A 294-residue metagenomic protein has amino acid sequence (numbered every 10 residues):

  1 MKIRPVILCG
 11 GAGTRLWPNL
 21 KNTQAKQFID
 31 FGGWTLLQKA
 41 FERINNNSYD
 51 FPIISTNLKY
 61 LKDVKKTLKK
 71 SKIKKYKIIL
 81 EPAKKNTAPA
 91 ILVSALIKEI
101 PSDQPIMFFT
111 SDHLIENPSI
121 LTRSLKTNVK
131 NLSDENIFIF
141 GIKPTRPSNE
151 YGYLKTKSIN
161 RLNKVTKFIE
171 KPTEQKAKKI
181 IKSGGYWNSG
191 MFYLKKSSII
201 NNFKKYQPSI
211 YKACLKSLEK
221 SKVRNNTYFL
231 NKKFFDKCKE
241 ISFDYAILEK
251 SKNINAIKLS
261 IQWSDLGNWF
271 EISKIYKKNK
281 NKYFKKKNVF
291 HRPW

Functional and structural regions predicted by a protein language model:
M1-I7, T14-P18, N22, W34-F108 (+1 more regions): Conserved N-terminal catalytic core of the sugar/cofactor nucleotidyltransferase
M1-K2, S197-W294: Left-handed beta-helix
Q27, Y76-K77, K164, N253-N255: Conserved beta-strand segments of alpha/beta enzyme cores
F28, L37, S94, D112 (+3 more regions): Residue-level signal for inorganic ion chemistry
E42, N46, K69, L96 (+8 more regions): Generic secondary-structure signature for well-ordered alpha-helical cores
I73-I159, N201-Y206: Conserved beta-loop-beta/alpha segment of the NTase-like Rossmann-fold superfamily that binds/positions NTPs
T156-Y186, R224: A short, charged helix-loop
G190-L194: Short glycine- and hydrophobic/aromatic-rich loop-to-beta-strand nucleating segment in the catalytic cores
